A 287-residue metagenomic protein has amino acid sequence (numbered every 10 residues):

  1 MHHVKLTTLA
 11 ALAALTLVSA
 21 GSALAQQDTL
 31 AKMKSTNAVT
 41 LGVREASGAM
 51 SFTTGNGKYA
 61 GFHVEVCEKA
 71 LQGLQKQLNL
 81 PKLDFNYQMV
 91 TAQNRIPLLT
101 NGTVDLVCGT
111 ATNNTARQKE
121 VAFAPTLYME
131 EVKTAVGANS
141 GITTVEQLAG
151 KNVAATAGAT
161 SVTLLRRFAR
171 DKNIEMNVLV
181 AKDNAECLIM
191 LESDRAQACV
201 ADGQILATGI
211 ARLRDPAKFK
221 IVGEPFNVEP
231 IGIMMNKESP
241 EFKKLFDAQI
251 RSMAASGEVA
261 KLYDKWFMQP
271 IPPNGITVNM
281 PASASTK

Functional and structural regions predicted by a protein language model:
K32-L106: Extracytoplasmic small-molecule ligand-binding "clamshell" domains of the periplasmic binding protein/Venus flytrap
K34, S161-L179, A217-F219, I250-K287: Ligand-binding clefts/hinges and TM-proximal coupling segments of bilobed small-molecule sensing domains
A38-E45, A60, E146-V162: Short loop->beta-strand "edge-of-pocket" segments that line small-molecule binding or catalytic clefts across diverse
E45, Y128-V136, G203, A211-A248 (+1 more regions): Periplasmic-binding protein-like
E65-G73, N139, E146, K151-N152 (+3 more regions): Extended ligand-binding regions for polar small-molecule ligands
E68-D84, S161-V180, I210-D215: Ligand-binding cleft/hinge of the Venus flytrap
L80-Q147: Acidic, polar ligand-binding/catalytic clefts
N94, C108-K119, T163-D171, E192-S193 (+1 more regions): A ligand-binding cleft/hinge motif common to bilobed small-molecule-binding domains
